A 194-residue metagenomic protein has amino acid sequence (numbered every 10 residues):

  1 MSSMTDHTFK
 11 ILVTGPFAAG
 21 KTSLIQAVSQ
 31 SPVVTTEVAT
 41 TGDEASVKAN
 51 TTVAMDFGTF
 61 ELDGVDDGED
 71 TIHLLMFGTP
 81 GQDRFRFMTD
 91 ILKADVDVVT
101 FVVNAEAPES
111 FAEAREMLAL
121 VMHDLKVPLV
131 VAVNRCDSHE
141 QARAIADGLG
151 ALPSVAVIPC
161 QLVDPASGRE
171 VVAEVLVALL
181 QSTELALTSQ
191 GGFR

Functional and structural regions predicted by a protein language model:
M1-A49, E61-D63: Conserved G1/Walker A P-loop phosphate-binding module
T8, D95-V98, L125-L129, P153-A156: Short glycine-/polar-rich loops that comprise or flank the Walker A/P-loop and associated switch/sensor motifs
T40-R84: Switch I (G2) and immediately adjacent beta-strands of P-loop GTPase domains
T52-V53, E61-E69, D90-D95, V121-K126: Conserved catalytic network of the ASCE P-loop NTPase/AAA+ motor domain
M76-G78, T100-A105, V130-N134, P159-Q161: Conserved beta-strand segments of the P-loop GTPase G domain that flank and frequently precede/overlap
R84-A107, M122-D124: Inter-motif core of Ras-like GTPase G domains
V103-P153: Conserved C-terminal guanine-recognition region of P-loop GTPase G domains, centered on the G4
D137-R194: Canonical P-loop GTPase G-domain recognition
